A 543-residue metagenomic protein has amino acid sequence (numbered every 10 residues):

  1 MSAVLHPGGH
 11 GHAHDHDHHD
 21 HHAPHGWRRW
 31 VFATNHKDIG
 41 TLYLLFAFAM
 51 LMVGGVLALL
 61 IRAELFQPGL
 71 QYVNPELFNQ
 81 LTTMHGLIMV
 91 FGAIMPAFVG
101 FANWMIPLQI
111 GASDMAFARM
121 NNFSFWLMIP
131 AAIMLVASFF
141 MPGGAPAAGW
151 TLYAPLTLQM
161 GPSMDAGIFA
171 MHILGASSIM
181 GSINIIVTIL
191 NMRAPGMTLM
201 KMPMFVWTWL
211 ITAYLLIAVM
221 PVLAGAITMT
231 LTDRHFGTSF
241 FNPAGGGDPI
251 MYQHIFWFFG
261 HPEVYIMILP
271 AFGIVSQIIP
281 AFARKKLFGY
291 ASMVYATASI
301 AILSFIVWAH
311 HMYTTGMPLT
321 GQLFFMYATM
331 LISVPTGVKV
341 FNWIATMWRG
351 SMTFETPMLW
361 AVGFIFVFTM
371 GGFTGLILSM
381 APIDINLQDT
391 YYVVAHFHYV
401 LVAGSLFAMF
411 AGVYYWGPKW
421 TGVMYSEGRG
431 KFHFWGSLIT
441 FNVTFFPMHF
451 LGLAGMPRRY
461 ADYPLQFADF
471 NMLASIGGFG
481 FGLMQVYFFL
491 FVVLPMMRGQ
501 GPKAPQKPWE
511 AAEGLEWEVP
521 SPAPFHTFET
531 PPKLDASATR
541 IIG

Functional and structural regions predicted by a protein language model:
S2-G543: Membrane-embedded and interfacial regions of multi-pass energy-transducing membrane proteins
